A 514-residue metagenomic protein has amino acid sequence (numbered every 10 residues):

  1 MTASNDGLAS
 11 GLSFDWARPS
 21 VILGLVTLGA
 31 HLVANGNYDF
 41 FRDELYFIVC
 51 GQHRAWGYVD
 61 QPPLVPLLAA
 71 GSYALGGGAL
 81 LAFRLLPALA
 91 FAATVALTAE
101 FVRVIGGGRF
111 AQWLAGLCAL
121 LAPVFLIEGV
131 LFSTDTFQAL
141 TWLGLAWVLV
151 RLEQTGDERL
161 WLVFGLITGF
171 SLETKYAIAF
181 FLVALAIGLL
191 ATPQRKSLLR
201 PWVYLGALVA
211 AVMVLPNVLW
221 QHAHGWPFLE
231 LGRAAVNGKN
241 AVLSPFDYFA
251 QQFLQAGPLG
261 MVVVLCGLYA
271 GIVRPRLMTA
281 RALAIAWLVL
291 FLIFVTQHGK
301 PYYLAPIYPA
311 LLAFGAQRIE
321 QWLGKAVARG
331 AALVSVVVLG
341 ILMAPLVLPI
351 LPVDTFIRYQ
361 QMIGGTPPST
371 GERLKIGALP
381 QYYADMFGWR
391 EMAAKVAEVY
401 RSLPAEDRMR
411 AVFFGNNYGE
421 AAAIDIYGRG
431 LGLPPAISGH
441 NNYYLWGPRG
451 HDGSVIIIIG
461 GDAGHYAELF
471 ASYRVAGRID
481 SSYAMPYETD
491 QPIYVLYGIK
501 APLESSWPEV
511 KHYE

Functional and structural regions predicted by a protein language model:
A3-S4, L8-V21, T98-L121, L140: Transmembrane-helix signature of polytopic, membrane-embedded enzymes that assemble or transfer cell-envelope glycans
S13, R103-G106, L145-W161, G267-P275: Membrane-interface transmembrane helices that cradle and orient dolichyl/undecaprenyl
G24, A115-P123, T168, L172 (+1 more regions): Short helix- or helix-capping micro-motifs that position conserved polar/aromatic residues at function-defining sites
L85-G106, G144, V148: Transmembrane-helix motifs of polytopic, lipid-linked glycan transferases
V124, V130-Q138: Short acidic/glycine- and proline-prone juxtamembrane loop motifs at membrane-interface regions of multi-pass membrane
V148-G169, R200, Y204, L208 (+1 more regions): Short hydrophobic alpha-helices at membrane interfaces in multi-pass membrane enzymes
F170, F181-A280, F294, A344-T355 (+1 more regions): Transmembrane-lumen/periplasm boundary regions of multi-pass, lipid-linked membrane glycan transferases
Q321-Q360: Signature aromatic-anchored transmembrane alpha helix within multi-pass, membrane-resident enzymes that catalyze glycan
